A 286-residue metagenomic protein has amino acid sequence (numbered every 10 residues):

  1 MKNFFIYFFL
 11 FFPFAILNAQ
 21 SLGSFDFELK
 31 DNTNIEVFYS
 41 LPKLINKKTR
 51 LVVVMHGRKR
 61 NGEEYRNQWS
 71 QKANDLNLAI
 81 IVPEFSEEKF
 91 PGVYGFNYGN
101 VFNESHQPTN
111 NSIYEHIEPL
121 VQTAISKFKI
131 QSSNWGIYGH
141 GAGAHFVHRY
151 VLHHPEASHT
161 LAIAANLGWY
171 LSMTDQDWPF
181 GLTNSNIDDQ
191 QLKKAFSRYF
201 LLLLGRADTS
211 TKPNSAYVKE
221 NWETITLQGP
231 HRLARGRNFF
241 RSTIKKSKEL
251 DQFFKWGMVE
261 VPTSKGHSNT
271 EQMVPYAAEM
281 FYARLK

Functional and structural regions predicted by a protein language model:
M1-S21: Bacterial Sec-dependent N-terminal signal peptides
F25-L41, K48-N134: Serine-hydrolase catalytic machinery in alpha/beta-hydrolase-like enzymes
E84-E88, G168, S264: Short beta-to-alpha linker loops that shape the active-site pocket of alpha/beta-hydrolase fold enzymes
N134-G136, L161: Residue in the alpha/beta-hydrolase core beta-strand immediately N-terminal to the catalytic nucleophile
G139, G143: Gly/Ala-rich beta-loop-alpha elbow adjacent to hydrolase catalytic centers
A144-P155: Short glycine-enriched nucleophile-adjacent loop and the immediately C-terminal alpha-helix near the catalytic center
L161-K245: The feature captures the conserved acid-bearing segment of alpha/beta-hydrolase catalytic domains
F200-L203, N221-W222, R237-K286: C-terminal catalytic histidine-bearing segment of alpha/beta-hydrolase fold enzymes
